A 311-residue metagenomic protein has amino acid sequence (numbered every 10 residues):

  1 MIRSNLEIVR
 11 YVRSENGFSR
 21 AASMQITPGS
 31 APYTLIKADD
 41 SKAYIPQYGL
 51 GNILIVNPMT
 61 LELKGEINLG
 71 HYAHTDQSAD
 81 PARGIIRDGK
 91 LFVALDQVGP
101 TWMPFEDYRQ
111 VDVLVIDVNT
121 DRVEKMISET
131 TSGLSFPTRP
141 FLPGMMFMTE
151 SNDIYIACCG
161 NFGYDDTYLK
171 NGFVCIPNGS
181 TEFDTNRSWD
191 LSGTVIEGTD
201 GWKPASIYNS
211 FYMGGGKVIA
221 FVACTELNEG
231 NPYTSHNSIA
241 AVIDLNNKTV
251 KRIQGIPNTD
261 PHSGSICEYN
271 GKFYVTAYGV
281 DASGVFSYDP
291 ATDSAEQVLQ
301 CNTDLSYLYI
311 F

Functional and structural regions predicted by a protein language model:
A21-P28, I67-Q77, V123-F141, E182-A205 (+2 more regions): Surface-exposed loop and turn segments in beta-propeller and other repeat-based domains that flank or scaffold
S23-D40, P46-L54, P58-I86: Asp-box/WD-like beta-propeller blade repeats and closely related beta-sheet repeat scaffolds
S30-P32, S78-D80, R109, P140-P143 (+6 more regions): Beta-rich catalytic cores
Y33-A38, D80-R87, L142-S151, K203-G215 (+2 more regions): Structural signature of eukaryotic scaffold interfaces centered on beta-propeller domains
K42-A43, K90-V93, N152-I156, G216-A220 (+1 more regions): Entry beta-strands of beta-propeller and related beta-repeat scaffolds
N57, L61, E106-D121, L169-T181 (+2 more regions): Beta-propeller blade signature
V93-Q110, Y155-G172, A220-H236: Short, conserved, GDST-rich strand-edge loop motifs in beta-rich repeat architectures
G201-A277: Loop/turn-rich, solvent-exposed surfaces of beta-rich toroidal or solenoidal domains
